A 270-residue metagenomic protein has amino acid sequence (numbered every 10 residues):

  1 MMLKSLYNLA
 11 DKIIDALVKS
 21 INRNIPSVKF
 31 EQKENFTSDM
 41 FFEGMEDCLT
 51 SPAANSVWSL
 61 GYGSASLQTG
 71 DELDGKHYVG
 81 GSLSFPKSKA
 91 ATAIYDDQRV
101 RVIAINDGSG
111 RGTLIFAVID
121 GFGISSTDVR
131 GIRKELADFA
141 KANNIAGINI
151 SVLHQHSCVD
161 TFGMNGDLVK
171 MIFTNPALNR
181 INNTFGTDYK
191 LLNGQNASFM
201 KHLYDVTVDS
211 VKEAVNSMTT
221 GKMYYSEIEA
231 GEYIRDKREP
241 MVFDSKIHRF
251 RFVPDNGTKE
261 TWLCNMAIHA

Functional and structural regions predicted by a protein language model:
M2-S151, Q155-A270: Conserved beta-alpha junction segments in alpha/beta enzyme cores
